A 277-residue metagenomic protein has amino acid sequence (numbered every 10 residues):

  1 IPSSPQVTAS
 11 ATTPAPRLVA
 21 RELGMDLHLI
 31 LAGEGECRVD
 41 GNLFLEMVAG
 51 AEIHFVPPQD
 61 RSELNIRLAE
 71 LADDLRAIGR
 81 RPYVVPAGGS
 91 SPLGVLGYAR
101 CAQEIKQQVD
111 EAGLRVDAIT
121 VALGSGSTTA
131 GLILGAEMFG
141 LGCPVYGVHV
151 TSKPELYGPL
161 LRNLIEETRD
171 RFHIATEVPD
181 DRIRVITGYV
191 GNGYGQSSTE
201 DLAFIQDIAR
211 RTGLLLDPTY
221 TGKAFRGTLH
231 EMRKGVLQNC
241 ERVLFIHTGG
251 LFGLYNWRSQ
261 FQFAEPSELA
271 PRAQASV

Functional and structural regions predicted by a protein language model:
I1, A112-A118, D217, Q238-C240: Short helix-loop-beta connector
I1-R17, L23-A32, V116-S125, H247: A short, small-residue-rich loop immediately preceding and capping a beta-strand
A9-E22, V39, G124-L132, G222-G227 (+1 more regions): Short glycine/serine/threonine-rich phosphate/pyrophosphate-binding segments that cradle anionic phosphate groups
P14-D26, V48, I133-G140, G227-V236: Alpha-helix C-terminal capping segments
I30-A112, T176, D181-F204: Small/polar-residue-rich loop-to-helix segments that shape phosphate-bearing ligand pockets
V95-R184, I246-V277: Glycine-rich phosphate/pyrophosphate-binding loop at beta-loop-alpha junctions
P179-N239: Active-site-adjacent helical/loop segments in soluble small-molecule enzymes
